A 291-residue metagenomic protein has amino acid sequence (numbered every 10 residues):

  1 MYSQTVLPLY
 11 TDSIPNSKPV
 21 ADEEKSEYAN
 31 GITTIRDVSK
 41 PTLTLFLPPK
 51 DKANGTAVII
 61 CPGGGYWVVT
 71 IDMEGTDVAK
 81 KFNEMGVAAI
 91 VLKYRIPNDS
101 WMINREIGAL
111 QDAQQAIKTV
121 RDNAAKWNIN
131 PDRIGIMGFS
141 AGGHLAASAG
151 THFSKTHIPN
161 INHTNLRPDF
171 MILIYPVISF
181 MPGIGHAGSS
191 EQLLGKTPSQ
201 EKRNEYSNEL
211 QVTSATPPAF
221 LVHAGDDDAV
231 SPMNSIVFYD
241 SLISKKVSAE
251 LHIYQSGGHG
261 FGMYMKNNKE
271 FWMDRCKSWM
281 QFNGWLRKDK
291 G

Functional and structural regions predicted by a protein language model:
Q4-K52: N-terminal cap/lid segment of alpha/beta-hydrolase-fold proteins
P41-T42, H157, K196-Q211, T216-P217: Active-site nucleophile elbow and catalytic-triad environment of alpha/beta-hydrolase enzymes
N54-G63: Short beta-strand element of the alpha/beta-hydrolase
P62-W67, G225: Active-site glycine-rich loops that stabilize anionic/oxyanionic intermediates across multiple enzyme folds
V69-I71, D77-A79, L92-P131, M265-F271: Catalytic nucleophile-loop/oxyanion-hole region of alpha/beta-hydrolase and closely related hydrolase-like folds
Q115-S189, R203-N204, N208: Primarily recognizes the serine-hydrolase "nucleophile elbow" in alpha/beta-hydrolase and SGNH/GDSL folds
L221-H223, D227: Short beta-strand/loop motif that positions the catalytic acidic residue of the alpha/beta-hydrolase fold
P232, I236-G291: C-terminal catalytic histidine-bearing segment of alpha/beta-hydrolase fold enzymes
